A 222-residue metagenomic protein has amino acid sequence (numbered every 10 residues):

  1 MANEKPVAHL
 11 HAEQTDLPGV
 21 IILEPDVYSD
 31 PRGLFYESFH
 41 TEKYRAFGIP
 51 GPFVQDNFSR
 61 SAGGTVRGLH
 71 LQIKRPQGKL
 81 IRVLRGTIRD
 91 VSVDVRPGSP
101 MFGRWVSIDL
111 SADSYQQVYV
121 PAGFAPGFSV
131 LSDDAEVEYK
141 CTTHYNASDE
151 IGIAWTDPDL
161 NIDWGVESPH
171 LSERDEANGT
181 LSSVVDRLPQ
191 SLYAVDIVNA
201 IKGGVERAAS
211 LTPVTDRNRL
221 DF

Functional and structural regions predicted by a protein language model:
A2-D113, D134, C141-F222: Non-catalytic, conserved peripheral segments adjacent to functional cores
L110-D133: Conserved metal-binding segment of the jelly-roll/cupin
